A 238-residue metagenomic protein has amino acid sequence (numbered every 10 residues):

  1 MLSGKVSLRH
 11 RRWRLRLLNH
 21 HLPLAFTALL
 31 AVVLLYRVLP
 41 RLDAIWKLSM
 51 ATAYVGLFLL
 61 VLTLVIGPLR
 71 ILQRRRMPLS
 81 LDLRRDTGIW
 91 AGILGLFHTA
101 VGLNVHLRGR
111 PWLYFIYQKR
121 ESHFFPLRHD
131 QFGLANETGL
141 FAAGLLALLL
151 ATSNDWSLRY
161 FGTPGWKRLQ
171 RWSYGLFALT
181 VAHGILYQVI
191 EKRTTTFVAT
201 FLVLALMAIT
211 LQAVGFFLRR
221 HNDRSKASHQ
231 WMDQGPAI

Functional and structural regions predicted by a protein language model:
L2-I238: Membrane-embedded alpha-helical bundles that constitute the cytochrome b-like, heme-associated redox core of multi-pass
